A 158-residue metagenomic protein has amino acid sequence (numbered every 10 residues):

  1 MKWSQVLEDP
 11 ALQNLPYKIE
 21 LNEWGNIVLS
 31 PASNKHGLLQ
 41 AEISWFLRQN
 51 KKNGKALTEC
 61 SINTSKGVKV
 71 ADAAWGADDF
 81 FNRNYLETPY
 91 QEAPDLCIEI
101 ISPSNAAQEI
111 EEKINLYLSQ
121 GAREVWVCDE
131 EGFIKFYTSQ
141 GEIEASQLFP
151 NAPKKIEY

Functional and structural regions predicted by a protein language model:
M1-Y158: Gly/Pro/Ser/Thr-rich low-complexity, intrinsically disordered segments predominantly at protein N-termini
